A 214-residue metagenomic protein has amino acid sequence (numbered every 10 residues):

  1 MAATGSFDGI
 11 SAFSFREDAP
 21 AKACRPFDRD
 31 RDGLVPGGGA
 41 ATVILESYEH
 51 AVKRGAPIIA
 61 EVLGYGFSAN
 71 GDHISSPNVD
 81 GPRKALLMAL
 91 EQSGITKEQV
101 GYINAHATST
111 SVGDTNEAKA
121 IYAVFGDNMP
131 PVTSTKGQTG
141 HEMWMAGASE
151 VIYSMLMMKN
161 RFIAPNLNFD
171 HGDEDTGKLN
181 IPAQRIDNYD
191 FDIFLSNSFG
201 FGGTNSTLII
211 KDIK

Functional and structural regions predicted by a protein language model:
M1-H50, W144-K214: Conserved beta-strand-centric core segments of catalytic alpha/beta enzyme folds
M1-S6, K97-V112: Conserved beta-ketoacyl condensing-enzyme motif
G9-F15, E49-P57, L63, F67 (+3 more regions): Generic secondary-structure signature for well-ordered alpha-helical cores
S14-A23, K84-A85, A120-S134: Gly/Ser/Thr-rich active-site loops/lids in small-molecule metabolic enzymes that frequently grip phosphoryl groups
D18-S93, G101-Y102: Condensing-enzyme catalytic core mediating Claisen C-C bond formation in acyl metabolism
P57-Y65, E98-A105, P131-G137, P165-D173: Beta-strand segments within the central parallel beta-sheet cores of soluble alpha/beta enzyme folds
G71-P82, T108-N128, E142-S149: Short glycine/threonine-rich loop-to-helix capping motif typified by GTGT followed within a few residues by an Asp-Pro
L87-L90, G101, Y122, T133 (+2 more regions): Generic hydrophobic alpha-helical scaffold/packing signal
